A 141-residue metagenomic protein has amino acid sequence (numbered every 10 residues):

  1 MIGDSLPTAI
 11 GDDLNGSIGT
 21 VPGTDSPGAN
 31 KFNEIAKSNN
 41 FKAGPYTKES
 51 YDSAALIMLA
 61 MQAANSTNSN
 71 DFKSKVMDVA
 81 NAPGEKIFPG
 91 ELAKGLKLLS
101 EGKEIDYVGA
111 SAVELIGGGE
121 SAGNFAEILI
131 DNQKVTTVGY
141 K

Functional and structural regions predicted by a protein language model:
M1-K141: Extracytosolic ligand-binding ectodomains
